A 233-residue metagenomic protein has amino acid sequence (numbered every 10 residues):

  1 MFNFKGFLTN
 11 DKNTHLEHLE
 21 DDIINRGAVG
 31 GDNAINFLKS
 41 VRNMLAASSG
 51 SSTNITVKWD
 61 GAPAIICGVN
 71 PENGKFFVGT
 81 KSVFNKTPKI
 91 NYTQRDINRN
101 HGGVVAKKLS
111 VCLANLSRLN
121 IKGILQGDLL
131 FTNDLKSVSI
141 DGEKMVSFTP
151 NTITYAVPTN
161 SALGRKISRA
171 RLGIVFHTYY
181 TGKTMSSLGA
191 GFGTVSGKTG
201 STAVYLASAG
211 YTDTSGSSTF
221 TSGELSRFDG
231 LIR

Functional and structural regions predicted by a protein language model:
M1-K12: Enriched but not universal
N10-T53, K58-P63, C67-R233: Core nucleotide-handling region used for phosphoryl-transfer chemistry
